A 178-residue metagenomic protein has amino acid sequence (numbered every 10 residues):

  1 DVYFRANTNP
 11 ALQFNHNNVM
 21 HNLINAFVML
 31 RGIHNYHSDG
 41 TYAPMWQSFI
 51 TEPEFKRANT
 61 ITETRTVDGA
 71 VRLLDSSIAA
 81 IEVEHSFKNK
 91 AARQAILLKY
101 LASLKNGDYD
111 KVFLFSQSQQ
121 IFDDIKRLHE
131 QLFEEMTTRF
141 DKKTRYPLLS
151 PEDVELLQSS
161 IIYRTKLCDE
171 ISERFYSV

Functional and structural regions predicted by a protein language model:
D1-F27, G32: Interdomain/boundary linker segments immediately adjacent to catalytic/signaling cores
A6-N9, L73-A79: Short, basic/glycine-rich phosphate-binding loops at helix/coil junctions that contact nucleotide phosphates
L23-M29, R93-Y100, K126-E130: Well-ordered, non-membrane alpha-helical segments in soluble/globular domains
M29, D39-S76, K88-N89: Active-site metal-binding core of divalent-cation-utilizing nuclease and nuclease-like domains
I61, H85-K90, Q119-F122: Short acidic, S/G/P-rich loop/turn micro-motifs used as interaction or catalytic elements
V71, A80, F113-L114: Structural beta-sheet core signal
S77-R93: Short beta-strand-loop-alpha-helix junction that forms the active-site gateway of nucleic-acid-processing nucleases
A95, N106-D110, S116-V178: Non-catalytic C-terminal interaction segments of nucleic acid-processing enzymes
